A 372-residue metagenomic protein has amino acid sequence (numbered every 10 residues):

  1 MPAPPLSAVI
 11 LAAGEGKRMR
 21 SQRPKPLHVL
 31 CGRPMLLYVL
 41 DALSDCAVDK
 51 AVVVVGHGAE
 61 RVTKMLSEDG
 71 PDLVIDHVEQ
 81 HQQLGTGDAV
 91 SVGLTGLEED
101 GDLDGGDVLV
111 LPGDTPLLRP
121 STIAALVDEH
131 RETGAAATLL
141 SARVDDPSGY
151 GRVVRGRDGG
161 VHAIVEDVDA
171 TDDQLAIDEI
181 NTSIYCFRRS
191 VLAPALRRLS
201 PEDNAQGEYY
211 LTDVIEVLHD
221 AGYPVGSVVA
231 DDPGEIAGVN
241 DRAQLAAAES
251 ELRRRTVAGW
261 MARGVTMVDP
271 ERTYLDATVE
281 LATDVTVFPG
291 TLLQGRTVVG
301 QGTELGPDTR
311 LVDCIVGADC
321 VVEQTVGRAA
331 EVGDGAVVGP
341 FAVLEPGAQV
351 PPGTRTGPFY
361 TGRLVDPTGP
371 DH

Functional and structural regions predicted by a protein language model:
M1-P2, D203-H372: Left-handed beta-helix
M1-S21: N-terminal nucleotide-binding beta1-loop-alpha1 segment
M1-S7, P34-D128, E132: Conserved N-terminal catalytic core of the sugar/cofactor nucleotidyltransferase
L6-S7, V48-A51, D69, L94-T95 (+12 more regions): Catalytic cores of nucleotide-enabled group-transfer and carboxylate-activating enzymes in metabolic and assembly-line
Q22-Y38: Short catalytic helix/loop segments, enriched in acidic residues and glycine and frequently bearing histidine
R23-L27, E79, L199-E202: Short glycine-enriched, charge-decorated loop/helix-capping segments at active-site entrances that position
H28, P116, Y185, E208 (+1 more regions): Residues that recognize and position ribonucleotide moieties
E60, L118-N204, T212: Conserved core of the sugar-phosphate nucleotidyltransferase
